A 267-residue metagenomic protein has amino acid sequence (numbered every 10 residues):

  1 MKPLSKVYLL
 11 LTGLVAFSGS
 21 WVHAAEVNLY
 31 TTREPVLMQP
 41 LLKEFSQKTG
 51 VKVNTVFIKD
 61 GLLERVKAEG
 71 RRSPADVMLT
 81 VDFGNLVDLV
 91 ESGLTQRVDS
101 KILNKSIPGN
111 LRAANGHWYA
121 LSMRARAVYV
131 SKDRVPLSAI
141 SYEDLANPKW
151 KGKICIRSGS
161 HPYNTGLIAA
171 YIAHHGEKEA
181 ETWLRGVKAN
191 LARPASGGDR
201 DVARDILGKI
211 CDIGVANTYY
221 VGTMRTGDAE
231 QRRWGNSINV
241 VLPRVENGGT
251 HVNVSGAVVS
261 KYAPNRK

Functional and structural regions predicted by a protein language model:
Y8-G19: Bacterial N-terminal signal peptides
A24-D88: Early extracytoplasmic/lumenal segment of secretory-pathway proteins
Y30-R33, A114-N115, V130-K132, L137 (+3 more regions): Short beta-strand->loop
V51, G70-M78, L94, W150-G152 (+1 more regions): Alpha-to-beta junction loops
S73-M78, Q96-V128, E143, I154-I156: A structural signal for short loop-to-beta-strand junctions that line the ligand-binding cleft of periplasmic/secreted
L89-R97, G109-G116, M224-P243: Ligand-binding "clamshell"
A127-R134, R244, V252-N265: A bilobed periplasmic-binding-protein/Venus flytrap-type ligand-binding module shared by bacterial periplasmic
A170, H174-P243: Ligand-binding pocket segment of bilobal, Venus flytrap-like solute-binding proteins
